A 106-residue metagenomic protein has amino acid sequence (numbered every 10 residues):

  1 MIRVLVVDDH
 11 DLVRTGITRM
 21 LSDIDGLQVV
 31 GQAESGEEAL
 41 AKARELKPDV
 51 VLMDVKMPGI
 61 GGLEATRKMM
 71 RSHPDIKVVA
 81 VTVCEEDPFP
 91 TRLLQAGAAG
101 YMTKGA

Functional and structural regions predicted by a protein language model:
M1-V13, I17-L21: Conserved acidic segment of CheY-like receiver
D8, D54, T82: Active-site residues of response regulator receiver
G26-E34, K42: Short hydrophobic/Thr-rich beta-strand motif most characteristic of the beta2 strand and flanking loop of CheY-like
S35-E38, P58-E64: Acidic catalytic/metal-coordinating carboxylates
A41, L63-D75: Short amphipathic alpha-helix used as the core "switch/output" element in two-component signaling
L46-L52: Active-site beta3 strand of CheY-like receiver
D75-E85: A short, hydrophobic beta-strand element within the central beta-sheet of small alpha/beta folds
